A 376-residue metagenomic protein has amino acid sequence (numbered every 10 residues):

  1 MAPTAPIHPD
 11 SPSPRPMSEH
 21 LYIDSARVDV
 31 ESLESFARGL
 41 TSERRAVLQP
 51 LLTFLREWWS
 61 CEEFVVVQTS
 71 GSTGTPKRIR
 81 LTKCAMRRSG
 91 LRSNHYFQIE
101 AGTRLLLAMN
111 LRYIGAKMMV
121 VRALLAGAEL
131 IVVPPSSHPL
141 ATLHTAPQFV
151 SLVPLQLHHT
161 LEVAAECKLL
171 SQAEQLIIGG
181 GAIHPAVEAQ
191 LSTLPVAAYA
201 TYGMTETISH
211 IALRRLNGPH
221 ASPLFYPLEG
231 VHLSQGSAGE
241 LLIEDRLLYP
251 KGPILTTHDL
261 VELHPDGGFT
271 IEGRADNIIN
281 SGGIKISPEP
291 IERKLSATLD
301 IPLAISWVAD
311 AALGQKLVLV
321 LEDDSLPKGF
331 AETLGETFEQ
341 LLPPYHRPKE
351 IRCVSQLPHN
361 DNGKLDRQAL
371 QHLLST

Functional and structural regions predicted by a protein language model:
V47-Q68, A101-G102: Conserved pre-ATP/AMP-binding loop-to-beta segment of ANL
F64-L91, Q98-E100: Conserved AMP-binding A3 loop
K83-R88, R104-H159: AMP-binding/adenylate-forming
V153, G180, G203, D259 (+1 more regions): Active-site glycine-centered loops adjacent to acidic/histidine catalytic or metal-binding residues that shape
V163-P219: Gly/Ser/Thr-rich phosphate-binding loop
H232-T256, L260-E262: AMP-binding/adenylate-forming core of the ANL superfamily
H258-H346: AMP-binding/adenylate-forming catalytic core of the ANL superfamily
S306, V318-V320, L334-T376: Conserved C-terminal "lid"/linker of ANL adenylate-forming enzymes
